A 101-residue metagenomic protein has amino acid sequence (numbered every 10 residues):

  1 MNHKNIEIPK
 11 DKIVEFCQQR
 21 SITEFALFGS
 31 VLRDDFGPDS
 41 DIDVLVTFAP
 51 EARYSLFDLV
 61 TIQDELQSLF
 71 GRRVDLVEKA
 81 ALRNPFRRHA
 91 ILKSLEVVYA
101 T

Functional and structural regions predicted by a protein language model:
M1-E24, L32-D34, P38, A49-T101: Catalytic core of pol beta-like nucleotidyltransferases
L27: Conserved histidines in hydrophobic membrane contexts and catalytic metal-binding motifs
P38-V44: A short, structured beta-strand/loop element
